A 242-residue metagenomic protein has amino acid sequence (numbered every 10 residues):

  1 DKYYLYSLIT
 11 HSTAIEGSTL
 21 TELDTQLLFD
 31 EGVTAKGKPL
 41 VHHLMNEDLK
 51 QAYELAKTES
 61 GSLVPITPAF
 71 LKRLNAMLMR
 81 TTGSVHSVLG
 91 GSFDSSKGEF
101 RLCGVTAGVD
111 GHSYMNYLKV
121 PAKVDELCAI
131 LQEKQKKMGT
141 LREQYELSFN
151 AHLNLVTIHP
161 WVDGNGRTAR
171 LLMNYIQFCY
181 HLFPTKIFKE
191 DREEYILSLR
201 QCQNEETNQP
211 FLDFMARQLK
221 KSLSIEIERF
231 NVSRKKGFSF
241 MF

Functional and structural regions predicted by a protein language model:
D1-D163, R167-F242: FIC/Doc superfamily catalytic core
